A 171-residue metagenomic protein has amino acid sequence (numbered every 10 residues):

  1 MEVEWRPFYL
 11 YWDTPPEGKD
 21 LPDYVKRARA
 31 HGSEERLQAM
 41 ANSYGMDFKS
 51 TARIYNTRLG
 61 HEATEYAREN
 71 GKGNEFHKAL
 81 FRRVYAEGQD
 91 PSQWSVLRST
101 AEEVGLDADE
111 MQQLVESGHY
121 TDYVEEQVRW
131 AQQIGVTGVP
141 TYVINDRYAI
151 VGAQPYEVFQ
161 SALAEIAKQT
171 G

Functional and structural regions predicted by a protein language model:
M1, W5, E65-G171: C-terminal cap of thioredoxin/glutaredoxin-like
M1-E87: Structural alpha/beta surface segment adjacent to cysteine/selenocysteine redox centers across thiol/disulfide enzymes
